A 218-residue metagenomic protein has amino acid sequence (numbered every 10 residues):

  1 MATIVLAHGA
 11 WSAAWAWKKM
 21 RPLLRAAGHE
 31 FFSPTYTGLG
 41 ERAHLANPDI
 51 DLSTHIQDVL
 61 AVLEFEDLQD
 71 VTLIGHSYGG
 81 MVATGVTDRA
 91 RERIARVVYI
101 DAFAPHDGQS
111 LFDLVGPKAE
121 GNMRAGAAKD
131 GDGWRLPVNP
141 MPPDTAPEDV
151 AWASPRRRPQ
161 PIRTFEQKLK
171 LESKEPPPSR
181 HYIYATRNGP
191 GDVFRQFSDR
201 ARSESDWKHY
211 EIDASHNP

Functional and structural regions predicted by a protein language model:
G9-S12, S77: Active-site glycine-rich loops that stabilize anionic/oxyanionic intermediates across multiple enzyme folds
W11-K19, F31: Serine-hydrolase catalytic-loop signature spanning alpha/beta hydrolases and amidase-signature enzymes
R21-H44: Conserved alpha/beta-hydrolase
Y36-T72, D88-R89, F112-P117: Active-site loop/oxyanion-hole signature of alpha/beta-hydrolase fold enzymes
I74-G75, G79, A83: Gly/Ala-rich beta-loop-alpha elbow adjacent to hydrolase catalytic centers
D88, E92-I94, V98-N139, T164-F165 (+1 more regions): Flexible "cap/lid" loop of the alpha/beta hydrolase fold
P155-S173, P178: Active-site nucleophile elbow and catalytic-triad environment of alpha/beta-hydrolase enzymes
T186-S215: Conserved loop-alpha-helix segment in the C-terminal half of the alpha/beta-hydrolase fold that carries the catalytic
